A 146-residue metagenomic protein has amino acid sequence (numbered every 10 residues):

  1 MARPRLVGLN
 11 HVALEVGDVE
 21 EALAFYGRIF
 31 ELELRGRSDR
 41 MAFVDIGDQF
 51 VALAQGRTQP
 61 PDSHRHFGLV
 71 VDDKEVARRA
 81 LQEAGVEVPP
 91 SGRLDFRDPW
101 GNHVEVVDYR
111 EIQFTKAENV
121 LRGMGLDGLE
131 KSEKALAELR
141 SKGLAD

Functional and structural regions predicted by a protein language model:
A2-R3, Q82-D146: Vicinal oxygen chelate
A2-V7, A13-V51: Core segments of cupin and vicinal oxygen chelate
L9-V12, E33, A54-G56, M124 (+1 more regions): Surface-exposed loop/turn and secondary-structure junction residues enriched for glycine/proline
L9-V16, D45, T58-A84, V88 (+1 more regions): Vicinal oxygen chelate
Y26, R57, L81, E118: Short, flexible helix/strand-to-coil boundary loops that buttress conserved ligand/catalytic motifs in alpha/beta
L32-H64, H103-E111: Conserved short beta-strand elements that form part of the metal-binding/catalytic scaffold of enzyme active sites
A52, E75-A77, F114: Residue-level signal for secondary-structure boundary sites
